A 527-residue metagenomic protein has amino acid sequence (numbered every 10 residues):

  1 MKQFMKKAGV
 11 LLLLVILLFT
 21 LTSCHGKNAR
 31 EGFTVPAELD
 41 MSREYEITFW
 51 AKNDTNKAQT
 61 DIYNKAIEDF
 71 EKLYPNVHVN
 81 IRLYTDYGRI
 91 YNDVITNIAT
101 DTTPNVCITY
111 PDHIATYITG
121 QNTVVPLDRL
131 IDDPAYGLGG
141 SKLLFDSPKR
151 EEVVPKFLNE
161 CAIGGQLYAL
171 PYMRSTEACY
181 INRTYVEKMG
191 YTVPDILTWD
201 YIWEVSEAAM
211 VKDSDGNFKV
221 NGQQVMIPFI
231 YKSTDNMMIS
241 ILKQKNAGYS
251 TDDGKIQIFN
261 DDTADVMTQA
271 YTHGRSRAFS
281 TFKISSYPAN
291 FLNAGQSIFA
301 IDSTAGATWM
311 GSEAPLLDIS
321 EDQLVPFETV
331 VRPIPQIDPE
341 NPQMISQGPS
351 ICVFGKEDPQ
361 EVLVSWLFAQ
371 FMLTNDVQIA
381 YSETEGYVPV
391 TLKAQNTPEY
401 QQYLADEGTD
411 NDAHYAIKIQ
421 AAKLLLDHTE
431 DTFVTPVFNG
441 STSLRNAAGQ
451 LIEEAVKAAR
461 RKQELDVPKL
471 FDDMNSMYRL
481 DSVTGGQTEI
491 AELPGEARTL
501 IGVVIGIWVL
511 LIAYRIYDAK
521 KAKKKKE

Functional and structural regions predicted by a protein language model:
T22-S23: C-terminal motif of bacterial Sec signal peptides marking the signal peptidase cleavage site
E44-T48, N53-A115, N290: Early extracytoplasmic/lumenal segment of secretory-pathway proteins
H78, T272-A278, P315-A394: Extracytoplasmic/periplasmic substrate-recognition and gating elements
P111-T176, F218-G222, L324-P333: Hinge/lid segment of periplasmic solute-binding proteins
D128-E152, V220-N221, I227, A247-D265 (+2 more regions): Short, solvent-exposed loop/beta-turn-alpha elements that line the ligand-binding surface or hinge of extracytoplasmic
F157-Y172, E177, D200-I256, F299: Extracytoplasmic/periplasmic solute-binding protein
V205-E207, T251-S285, T329-V330, I334: Glycine-centered hinge/linker elements that transmit conformational signals in sensory and ligand-binding systems
A416-E527: Conserved C-terminal helix/tail region of periplasmic/extracytoplasmic solute-binding proteins
